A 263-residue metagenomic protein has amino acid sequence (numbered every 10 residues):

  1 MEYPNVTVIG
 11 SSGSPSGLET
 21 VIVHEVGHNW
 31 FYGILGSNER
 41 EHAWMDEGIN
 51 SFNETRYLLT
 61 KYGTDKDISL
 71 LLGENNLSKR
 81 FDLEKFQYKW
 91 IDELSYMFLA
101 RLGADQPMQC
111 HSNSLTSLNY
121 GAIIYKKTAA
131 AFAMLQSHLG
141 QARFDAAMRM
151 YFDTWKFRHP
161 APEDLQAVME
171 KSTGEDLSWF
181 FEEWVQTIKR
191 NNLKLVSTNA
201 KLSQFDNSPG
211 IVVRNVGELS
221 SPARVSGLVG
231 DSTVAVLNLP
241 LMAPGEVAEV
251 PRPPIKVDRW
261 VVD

Functional and structural regions predicted by a protein language model:
M1-V212: Hydrophobic alpha-helical and helix-loop surface patches within well-folded domains that function as non-catalytic
L177-S178, N191-K194, T198-V262: Beta-strand-rich binding/interaction modules
